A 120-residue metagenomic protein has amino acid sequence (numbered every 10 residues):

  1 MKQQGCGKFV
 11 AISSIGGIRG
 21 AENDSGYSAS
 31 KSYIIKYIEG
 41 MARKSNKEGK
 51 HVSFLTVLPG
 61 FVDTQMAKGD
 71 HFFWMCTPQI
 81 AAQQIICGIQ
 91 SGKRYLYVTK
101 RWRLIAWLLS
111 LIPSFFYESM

Functional and structural regions predicted by a protein language model:
M1-G5: A short helix-coil junction within the Rossmann-fold of NAD(P)-dependent oxidoreductases
A11, L55: Rossmann-fold scaffold of SDR-type NAD(P)-dependent oxidoreductases
S14: Residue(s) in the substrate-gating loop at a strand-loop-helix junction that position the organic substrate next
R19, G40-V52: Active-site-adjacent segment of SDR/Rossmann-fold oxidoreductases
R19-S25, D70: Active-site loop immediately N-terminal to the catalytic Tyr-X3-Lys motif of short-chain dehydrogenase/reductase
S30: Active-site helix of classical SDR
G49, F61-D70: Short beta-loop-alpha junction of Rossmann-like oxidoreductase domains
T56, K68-W107: C-terminal helical subdomain
